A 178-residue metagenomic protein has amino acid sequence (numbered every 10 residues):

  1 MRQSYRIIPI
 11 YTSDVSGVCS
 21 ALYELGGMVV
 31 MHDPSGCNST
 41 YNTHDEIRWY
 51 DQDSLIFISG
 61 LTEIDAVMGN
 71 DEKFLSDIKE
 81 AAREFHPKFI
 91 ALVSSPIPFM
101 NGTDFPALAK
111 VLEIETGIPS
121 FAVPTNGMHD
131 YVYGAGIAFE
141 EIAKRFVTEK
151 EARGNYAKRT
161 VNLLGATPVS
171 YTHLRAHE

Functional and structural regions predicted by a protein language model:
M1-Y50: N-terminal basic/disordered segments at the start of proteins
I8, H32-S35, S94-S95, L163-V169: Structural motif
L25-G26, G154-V161: A short, charged/proline- and glycine-enriched loop that marks the coil->beta-strand transition at the N-terminal
W49-E63, F121-G127: Gly-rich Lys/Arg/Thr-decorated short loops/hinges at beta-loop-alpha junctions or inter-strand turns that position
V67-E80: Glycine-rich, highly charged phosphate/nucleotide-binding loops
H86-P87: Proline-aspartate-enriched helix->loop->beta-strand connector
D104-E149: Long, charge-dense
T172-E178: Conserved small/polar residues in nucleotide/adenosyl-binding loops
